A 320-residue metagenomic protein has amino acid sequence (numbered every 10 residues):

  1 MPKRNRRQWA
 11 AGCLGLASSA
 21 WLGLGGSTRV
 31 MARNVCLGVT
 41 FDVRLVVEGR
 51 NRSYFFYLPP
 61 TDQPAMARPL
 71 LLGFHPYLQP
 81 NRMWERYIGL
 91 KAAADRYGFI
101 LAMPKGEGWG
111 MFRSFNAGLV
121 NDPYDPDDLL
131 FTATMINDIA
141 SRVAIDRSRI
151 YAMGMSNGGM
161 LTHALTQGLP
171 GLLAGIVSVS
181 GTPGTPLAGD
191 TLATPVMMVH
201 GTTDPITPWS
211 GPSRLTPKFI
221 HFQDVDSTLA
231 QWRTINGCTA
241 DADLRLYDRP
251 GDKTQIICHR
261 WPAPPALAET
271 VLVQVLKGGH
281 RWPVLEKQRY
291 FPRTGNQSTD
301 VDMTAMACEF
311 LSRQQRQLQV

Functional and structural regions predicted by a protein language model:
P2-R4, A10-L70, R82, R96 (+10 more regions): A domain-start/cap signature at the N-terminus of enzymes
Q63-M111, T185-P186, I206: Short substrate-entry loop that stabilizes the transition state in hydrolases
K105-D127: Cap/lid segment of the alpha/beta-hydrolase catalytic domain
N121-R142: Alpha/beta-hydrolase active-site loop
I145-M155: Alpha/beta-hydrolase fold nucleophile elbow
M198-H200: Short beta-strand/loop motif that positions the catalytic acidic residue of the alpha/beta-hydrolase fold
Q223-D224, R233-V320: C-terminal catalytic histidine-bearing segment of alpha/beta-hydrolase fold enzymes
